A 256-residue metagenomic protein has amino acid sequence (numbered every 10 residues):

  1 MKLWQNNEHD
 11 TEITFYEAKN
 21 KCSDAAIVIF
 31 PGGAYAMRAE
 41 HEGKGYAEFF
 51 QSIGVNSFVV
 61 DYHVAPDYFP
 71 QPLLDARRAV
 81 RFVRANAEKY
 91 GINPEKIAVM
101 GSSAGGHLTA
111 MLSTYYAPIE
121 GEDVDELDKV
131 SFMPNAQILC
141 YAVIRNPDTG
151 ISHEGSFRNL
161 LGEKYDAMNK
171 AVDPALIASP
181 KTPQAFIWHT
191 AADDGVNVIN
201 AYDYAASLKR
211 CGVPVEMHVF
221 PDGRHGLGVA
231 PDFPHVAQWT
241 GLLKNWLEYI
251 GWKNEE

Functional and structural regions predicted by a protein language model:
M1-K21, I151-S152: N-terminal cap/lid segment of alpha/beta-hydrolase-fold proteins
Q5, A142-I177: Mobile cap/lid helix-loop segments that gate and shape the active-site cleft of serine hydrolases
D24-G32: Short beta-strand element of the alpha/beta-hydrolase
A39-E40, G45, F58-P94, F233-Q238: Catalytic nucleophile-loop/oxyanion-hole region of alpha/beta-hydrolase and closely related hydrolase-like folds
R78-S152, N169: Primarily recognizes the serine-hydrolase "nucleophile elbow" in alpha/beta-hydrolase and SGNH/GDSL folds
K181, I187-H189, D193: Short beta-strand/loop motif that positions the catalytic acidic residue of the alpha/beta-hydrolase fold
D194-D203: Conserved alpha/beta-hydrolase "acid-adjacent" motif
Y202-E256: C-terminal catalytic histidine-bearing segment of alpha/beta-hydrolase fold enzymes
